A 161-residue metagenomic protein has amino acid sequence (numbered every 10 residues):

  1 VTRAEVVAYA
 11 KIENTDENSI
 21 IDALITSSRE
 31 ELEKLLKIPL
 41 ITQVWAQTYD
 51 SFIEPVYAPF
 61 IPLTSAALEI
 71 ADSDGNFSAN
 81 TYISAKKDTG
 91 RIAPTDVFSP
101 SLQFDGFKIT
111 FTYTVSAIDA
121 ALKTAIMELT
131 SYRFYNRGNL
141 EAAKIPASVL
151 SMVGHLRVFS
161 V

Functional and structural regions predicted by a protein language model:
V1-V161: Divalent metal-cofactor coordination and adjacent catalytic microenvironments
